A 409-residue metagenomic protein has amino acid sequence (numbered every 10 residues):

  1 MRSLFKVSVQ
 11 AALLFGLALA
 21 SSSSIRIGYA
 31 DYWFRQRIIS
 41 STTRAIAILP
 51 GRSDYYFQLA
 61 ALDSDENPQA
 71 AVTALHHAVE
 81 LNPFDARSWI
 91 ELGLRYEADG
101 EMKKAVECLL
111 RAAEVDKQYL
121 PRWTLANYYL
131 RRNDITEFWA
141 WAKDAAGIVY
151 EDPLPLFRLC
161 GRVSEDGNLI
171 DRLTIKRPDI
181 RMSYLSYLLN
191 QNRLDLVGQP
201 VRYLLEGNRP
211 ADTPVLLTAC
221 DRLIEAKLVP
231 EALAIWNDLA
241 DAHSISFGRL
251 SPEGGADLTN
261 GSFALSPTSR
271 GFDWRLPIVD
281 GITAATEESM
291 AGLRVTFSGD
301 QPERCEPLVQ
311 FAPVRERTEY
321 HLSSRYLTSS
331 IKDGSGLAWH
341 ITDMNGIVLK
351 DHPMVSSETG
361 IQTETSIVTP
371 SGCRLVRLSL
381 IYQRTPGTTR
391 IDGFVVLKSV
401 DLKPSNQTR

Functional and structural regions predicted by a protein language model:
L4-D31, E151, I175-R177, R181-M182 (+1 more regions): Extracellular and organelle-lumenal recognition/adhesion modules and their flexible linkers in secreted
R44-A45, H77-A78, R111-A112, A145 (+2 more regions): Canonical positions in the second alpha-helix
A47-G51, P83, D116-K117, G147-E151 (+3 more regions): Short coil turns that delineate tetratricopeptide repeat
Y55, S88, P121-R122, D152-L156 (+2 more regions): TPR alpha-solenoid repeat register
Q58, E91, T124-L125, L159: Canonical tetratricopeptide repeat
E66-N67, G100, N133, N192 (+1 more regions): Residue-level detector of the short coil/turn that links helix A to helix B within each tetratricopeptide repeat
